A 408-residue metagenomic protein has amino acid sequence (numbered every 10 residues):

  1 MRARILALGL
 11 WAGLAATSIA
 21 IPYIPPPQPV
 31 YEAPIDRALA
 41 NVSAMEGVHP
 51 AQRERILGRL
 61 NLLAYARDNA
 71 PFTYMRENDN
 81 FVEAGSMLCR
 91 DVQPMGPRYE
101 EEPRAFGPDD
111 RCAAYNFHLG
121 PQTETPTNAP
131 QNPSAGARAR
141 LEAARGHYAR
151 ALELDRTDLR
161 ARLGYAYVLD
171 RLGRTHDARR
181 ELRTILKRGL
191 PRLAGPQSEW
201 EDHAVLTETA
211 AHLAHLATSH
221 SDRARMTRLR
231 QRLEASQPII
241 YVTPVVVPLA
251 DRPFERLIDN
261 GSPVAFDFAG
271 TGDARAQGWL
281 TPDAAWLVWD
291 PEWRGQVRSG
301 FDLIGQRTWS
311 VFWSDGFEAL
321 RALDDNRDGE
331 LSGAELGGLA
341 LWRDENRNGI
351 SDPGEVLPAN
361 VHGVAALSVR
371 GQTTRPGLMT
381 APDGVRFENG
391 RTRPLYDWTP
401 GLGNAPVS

Functional and structural regions predicted by a protein language model:
L190, A204-A211, R225-S408: Calcium-binding acidic motifs and repeat modules
